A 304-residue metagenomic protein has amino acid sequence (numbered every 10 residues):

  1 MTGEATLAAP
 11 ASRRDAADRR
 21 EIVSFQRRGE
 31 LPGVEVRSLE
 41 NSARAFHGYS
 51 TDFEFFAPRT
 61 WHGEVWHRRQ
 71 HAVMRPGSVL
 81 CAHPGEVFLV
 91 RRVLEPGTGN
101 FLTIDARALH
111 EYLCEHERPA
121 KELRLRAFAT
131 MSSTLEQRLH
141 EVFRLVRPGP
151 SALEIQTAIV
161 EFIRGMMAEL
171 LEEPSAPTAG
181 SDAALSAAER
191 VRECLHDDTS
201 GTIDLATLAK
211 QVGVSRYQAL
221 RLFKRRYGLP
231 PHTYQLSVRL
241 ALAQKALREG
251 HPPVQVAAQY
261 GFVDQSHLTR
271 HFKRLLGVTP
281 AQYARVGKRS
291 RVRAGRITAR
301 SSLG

Functional and structural regions predicted by a protein language model:
M1-R14, I22-V23, A45-F46, E122-F128 (+2 more regions): Jelly-roll (double-stranded beta-helix
R19-E122: N-terminal regulatory/effector-sensing and dimerization cores that precede helix-turn-helix DNA-binding domains
R68, V93, Y112-H116, E169 (+3 more regions): Residue-level signal for well-ordered alpha-helical positions
G77, Q218-F223, H267-L268, F272: Short hydrophobic/aromatic patch on the recognition helix
F88-V93, E169-L170, K224: Sigma70-family region 2
A120-E136, F143-S215, R225-S237: Short, Lys/Arg-enriched, Trp-marked, Pro/Gly-tolerant hinge/linker segments that flank
E193-A206, V214, K224-T269, V278 (+1 more regions): Terminal helix-turn-helix DNA-binding modules in bacterial transcription factors
